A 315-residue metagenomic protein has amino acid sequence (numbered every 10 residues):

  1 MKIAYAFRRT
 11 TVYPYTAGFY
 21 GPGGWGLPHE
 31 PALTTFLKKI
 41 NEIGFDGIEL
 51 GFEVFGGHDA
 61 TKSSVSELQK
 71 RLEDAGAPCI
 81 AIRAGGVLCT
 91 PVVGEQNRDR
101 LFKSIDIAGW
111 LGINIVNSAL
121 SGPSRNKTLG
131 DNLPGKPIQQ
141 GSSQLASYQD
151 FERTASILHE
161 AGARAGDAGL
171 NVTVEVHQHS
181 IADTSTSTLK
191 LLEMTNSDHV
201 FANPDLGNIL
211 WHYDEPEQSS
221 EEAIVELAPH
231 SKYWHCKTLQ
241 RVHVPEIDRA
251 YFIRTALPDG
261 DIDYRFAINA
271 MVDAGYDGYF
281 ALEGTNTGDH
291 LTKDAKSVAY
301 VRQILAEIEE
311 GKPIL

Functional and structural regions predicted by a protein language model:
M1-I115, Q140, A146-Q149, S197 (+4 more regions): N-terminal pre-domain/capping segments
F7, T11, A17-F19, G47-I48 (+4 more regions): Acidic/histidine-rich catalytic cores of soluble enzymes
A17-G21, S124-I138, V242-A250: Short, flexible, mixed-charge acidic loops at enzyme active sites
L27-E30, G51-S64, V87-N97, P123-K127 (+5 more regions): Acidic-and-aromatic substrate-binding clefts and catalytic sites of carbohydrate-active enzymes
L33-F36, V65, N97-L101, F151-T154 (+8 more regions): Aromatic/hydrophobic pocket-lining residues that form the small-molecule binding cavity in soluble enzyme cores
I48-G51, C79-R83, N114-G122, L170-E175 (+1 more regions): Short beta-strand segments at enzyme active-site cores
G109-S143, S147-T154: Hydrophobic alpha-helical segments and helix pairs
Y233, G278-T285: Conserved active-site loop/cleft motifs that coordinate metal ions or position small ligands
